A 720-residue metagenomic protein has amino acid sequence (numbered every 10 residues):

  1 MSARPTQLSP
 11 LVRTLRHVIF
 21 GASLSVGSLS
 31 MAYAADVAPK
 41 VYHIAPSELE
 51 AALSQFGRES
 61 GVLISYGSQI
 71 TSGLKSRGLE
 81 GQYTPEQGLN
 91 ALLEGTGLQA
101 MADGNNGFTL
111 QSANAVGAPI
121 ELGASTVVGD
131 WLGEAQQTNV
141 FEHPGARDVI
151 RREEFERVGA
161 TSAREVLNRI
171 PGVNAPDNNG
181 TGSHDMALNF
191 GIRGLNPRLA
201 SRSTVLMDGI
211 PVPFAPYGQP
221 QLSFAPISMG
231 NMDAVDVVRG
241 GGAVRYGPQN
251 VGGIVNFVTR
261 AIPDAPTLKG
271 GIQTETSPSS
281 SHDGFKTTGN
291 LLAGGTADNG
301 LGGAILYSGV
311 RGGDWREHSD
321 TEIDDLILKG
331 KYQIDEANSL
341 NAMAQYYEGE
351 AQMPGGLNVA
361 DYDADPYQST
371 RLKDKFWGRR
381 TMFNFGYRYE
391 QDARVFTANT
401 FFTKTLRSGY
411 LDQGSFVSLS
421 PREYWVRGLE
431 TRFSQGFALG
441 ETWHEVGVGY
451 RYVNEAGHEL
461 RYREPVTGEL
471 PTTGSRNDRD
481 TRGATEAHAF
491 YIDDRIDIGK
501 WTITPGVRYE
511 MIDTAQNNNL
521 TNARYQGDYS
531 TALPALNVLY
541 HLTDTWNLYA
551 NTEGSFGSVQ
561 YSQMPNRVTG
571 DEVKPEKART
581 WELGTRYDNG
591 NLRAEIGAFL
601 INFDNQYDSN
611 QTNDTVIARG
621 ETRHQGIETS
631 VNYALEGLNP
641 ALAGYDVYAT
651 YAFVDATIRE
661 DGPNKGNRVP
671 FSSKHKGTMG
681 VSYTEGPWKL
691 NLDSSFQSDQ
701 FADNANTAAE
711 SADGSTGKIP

Functional and structural regions predicted by a protein language model:
L53-E59, S112-E156, R164, E390: Short, acidic, small-residue-rich periplasmic hinge/interaction motif at the N-terminus of Gram-negative outer-membrane
L110-Q111, N139, P144, R164 (+1 more regions): Extracytoplasmic beta-strand/coil segments of soluble accessory domains associated with Gram-negative outer-membrane
I210-R239, L328: Short acidic/polar hinge/loop motifs at secondary-structure boundaries that mediate gating or recognition
H282-R311, W315-M353, K375-R388, Q435 (+2 more regions): Transmembrane beta-barrel wall of Gram-negative outer-membrane proteins
Q333, S339-Y347, F376-N519: Face-selective signature of the C-terminal outer-membrane beta-barrel domain
E348-Q352, G356-A364, N454-P471, D513-A515 (+5 more regions): Surface-exposed extracellular loop regions of Gram-negative outer-membrane beta-barrel proteins, predominantly
G386-L411, H541, N547-N551, K574-A634 (+1 more regions): Membrane-embedded beta-barrel scaffold of Gram-negative outer-membrane proteins
F433-G440, I503, I512, N591-R593 (+2 more regions): Gram-negative outer-membrane beta-barrel transporters
